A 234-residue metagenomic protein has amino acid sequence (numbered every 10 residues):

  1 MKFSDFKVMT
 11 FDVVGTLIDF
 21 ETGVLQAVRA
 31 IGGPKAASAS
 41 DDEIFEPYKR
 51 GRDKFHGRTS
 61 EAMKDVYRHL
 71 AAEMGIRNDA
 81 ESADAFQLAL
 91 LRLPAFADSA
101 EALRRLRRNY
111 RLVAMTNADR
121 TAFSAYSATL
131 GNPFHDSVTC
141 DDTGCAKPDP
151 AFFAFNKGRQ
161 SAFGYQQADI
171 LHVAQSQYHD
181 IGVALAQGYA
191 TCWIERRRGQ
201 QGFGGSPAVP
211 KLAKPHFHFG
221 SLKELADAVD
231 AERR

Functional and structural regions predicted by a protein language model:
M1-V8, E21, N78, R104 (+1 more regions): Asp-based, Mg2+/Mn2+-dependent phosphohydrolase catalytic module
K2-A97, R108, T121-A122: N-terminal helical cap/lid subdomain that shapes the substrate entry/recognition surface in HAD-like hydrolases
S99-A102: Alpha-helical packing segments of well-folded alpha/beta enzyme cores
